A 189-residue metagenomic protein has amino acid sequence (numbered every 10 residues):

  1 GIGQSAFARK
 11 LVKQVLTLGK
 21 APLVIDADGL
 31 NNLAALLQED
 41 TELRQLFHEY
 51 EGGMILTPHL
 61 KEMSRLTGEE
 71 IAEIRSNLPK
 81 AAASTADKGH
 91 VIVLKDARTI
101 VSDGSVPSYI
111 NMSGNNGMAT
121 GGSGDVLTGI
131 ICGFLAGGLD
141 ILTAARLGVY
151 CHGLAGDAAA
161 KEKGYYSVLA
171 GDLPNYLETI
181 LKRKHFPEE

Functional and structural regions predicted by a protein language model:
G1-S113, H185-E189: Glycine-rich phosphate/dinucleotide-binding loop and adjoining beta-alpha-beta core of small-molecule
L18, L36, G133-G138, C151-L154 (+1 more regions): Active-site catalytic microenvironments for nucleophilic, acid-base chemistry
R65, T120-C151: Short, small-residue alpha-helix embedded
T67, M112-M118, T128, C132 (+1 more regions): Short beta-alpha connecting loops at secondary-structure transitions that line or flank enzyme active sites
E69-N77, G138-T143, G164-V168: Short, charged, surface-exposed loops that flank catalytic or proteolytic processing sites
N77-A86, I141-A155, A170-E178: Short, well-structured alpha-helical segments that form the helix of a local strand-helix-strand
G156-E189: Charged C-terminal helix
